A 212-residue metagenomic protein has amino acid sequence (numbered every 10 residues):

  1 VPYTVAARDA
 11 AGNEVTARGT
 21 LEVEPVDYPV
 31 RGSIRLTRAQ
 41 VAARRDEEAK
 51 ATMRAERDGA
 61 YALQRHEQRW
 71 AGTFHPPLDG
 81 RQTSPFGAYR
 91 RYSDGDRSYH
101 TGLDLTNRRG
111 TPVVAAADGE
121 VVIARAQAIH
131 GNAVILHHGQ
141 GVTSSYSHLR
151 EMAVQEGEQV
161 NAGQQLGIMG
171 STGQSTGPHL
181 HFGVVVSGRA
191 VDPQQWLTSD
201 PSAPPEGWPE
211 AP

Functional and structural regions predicted by a protein language model:
V1-V26: Cationic-aromatic interfacial patches
Y3, Q82, L105, G119 (+3 more regions): Terminal peptide-recognition signature
A10, G110, A126-Q127, S171-Q174 (+1 more regions): Short polar/acidic secondary-structure junctions
A17-H130: Surface-exposed, glycine-biased beta-strand/turn segments
T101, A116-A153, P178-L180: Zn2+-dependent peptidoglycan hydrolase active-site motif and core
P112-V122, E151-M169: Short, well-structured beta-strand-loop connectors
V134-H137, E158-W208: Conserved, short, structured surface segments that act as functional micro-motifs
E210-P212: Short, solvent-exposed mixed-charge patches
